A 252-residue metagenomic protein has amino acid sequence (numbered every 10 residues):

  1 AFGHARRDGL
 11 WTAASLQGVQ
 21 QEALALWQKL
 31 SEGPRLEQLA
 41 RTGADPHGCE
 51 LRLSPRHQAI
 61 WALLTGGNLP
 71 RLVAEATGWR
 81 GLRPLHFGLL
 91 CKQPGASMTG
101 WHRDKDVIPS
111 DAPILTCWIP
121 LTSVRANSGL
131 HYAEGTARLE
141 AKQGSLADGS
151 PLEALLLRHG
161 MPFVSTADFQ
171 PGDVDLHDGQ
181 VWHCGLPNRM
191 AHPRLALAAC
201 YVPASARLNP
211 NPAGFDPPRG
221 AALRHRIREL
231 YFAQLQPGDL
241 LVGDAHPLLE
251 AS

Functional and structural regions predicted by a protein language model:
A1, D8-W101, V107-I108: Non-heme Fe(II)-dependent double-stranded beta-helix
G33-L36, V181-S252: Non-heme Fe(II)/2-oxoglutarate
R80, L85-F87, S97-T99, P113-I119 (+2 more regions): Generic beta-strand structural signal
R80, R103-S110, L121-L130, G135-A137: Active-site region of the double-stranded beta-helix
C91-D104, S123-R125, G179-C184: Conserved short histidine dyad/triad with adjacent acidic residue
W101-R103, A147-M161, P193, N211-P218: Short, surface-exposed loop/helix-turn segments at secondary-structure junctions that function as lids/hinges flanking
P109-A126, D168, L176, C200-A204: Short, conserved beta-strand element in jelly-roll/cupin
R125-L186, A206: Double-stranded beta-helix
